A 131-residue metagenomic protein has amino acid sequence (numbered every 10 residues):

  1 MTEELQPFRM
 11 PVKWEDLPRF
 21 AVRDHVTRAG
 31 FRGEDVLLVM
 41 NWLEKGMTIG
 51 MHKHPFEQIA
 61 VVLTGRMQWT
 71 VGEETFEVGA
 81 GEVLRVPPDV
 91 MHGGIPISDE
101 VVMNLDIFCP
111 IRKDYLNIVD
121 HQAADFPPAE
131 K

Functional and structural regions predicted by a protein language model:
M1-D35, V119-K131: A short, N-terminal "cap"/entry segment at the start of jelly-roll beta-barrel domains of the cupin/DSBH fold
R23-D24, V39-K53: Conserved short histidine dyad/triad with adjacent acidic residue
E34, T70-E74: Short strand-coil-strand connectors
V39, L105, I111-V119, A129: Anionic, Ser/Thr-rich low-complexity intrinsically disordered regions
W42-E44, K53-W69: Short, conserved beta-strand element in jelly-roll/cupin
E74-P88: Short acidic-glycine-tyrosine-enriched beta hairpin
P88-D114: Ligand-binding loop in jelly-roll beta-barrel domains
